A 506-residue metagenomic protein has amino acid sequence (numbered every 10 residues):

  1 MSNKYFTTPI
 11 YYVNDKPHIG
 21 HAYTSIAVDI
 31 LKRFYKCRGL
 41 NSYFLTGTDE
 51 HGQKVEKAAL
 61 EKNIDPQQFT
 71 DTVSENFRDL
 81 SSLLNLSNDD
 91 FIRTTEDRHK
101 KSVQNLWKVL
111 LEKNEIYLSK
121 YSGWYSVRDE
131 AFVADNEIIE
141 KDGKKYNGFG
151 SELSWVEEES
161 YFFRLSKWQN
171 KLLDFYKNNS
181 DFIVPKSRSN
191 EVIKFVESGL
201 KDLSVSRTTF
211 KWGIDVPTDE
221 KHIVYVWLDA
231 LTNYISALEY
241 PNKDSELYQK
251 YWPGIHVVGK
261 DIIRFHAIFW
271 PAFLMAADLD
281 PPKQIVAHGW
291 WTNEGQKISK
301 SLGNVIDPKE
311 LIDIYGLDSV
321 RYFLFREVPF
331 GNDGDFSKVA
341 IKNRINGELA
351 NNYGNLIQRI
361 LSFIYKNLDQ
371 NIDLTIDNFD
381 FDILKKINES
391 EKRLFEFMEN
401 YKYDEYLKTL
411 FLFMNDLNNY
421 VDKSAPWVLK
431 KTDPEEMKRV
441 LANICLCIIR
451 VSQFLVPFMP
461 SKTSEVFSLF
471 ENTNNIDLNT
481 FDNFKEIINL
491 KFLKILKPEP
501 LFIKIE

Functional and structural regions predicted by a protein language model:
M1-L118, F273: N-terminal Rossmann-like or analogous alpha/beta NTP/dinucleotide-binding catalytic cores that position adenine
M1-N3, Y43, G47, Q67 (+6 more regions): Basic, alpha-helical terminal appendages of large translation-related enzymes
S2-T46, R98-S102, G148-K366, K408-L410: Structured secondary-structure scaffolds
I30, Q68-D79, N352-R359, E389 (+2 more regions): A non-catalytic, amphipathic alpha-helix used as a structural packing/dimerization or gating element in enzyme scaffolds
L84-R93, L111-W124, N136-E140, W155-V156 (+3 more regions): Short secondary-structure capping/junction motifs at helix and strand boundaries
S102-V109, A230-N233, N352-F363, K386 (+3 more regions): Alpha-helical scaffold segments in carbohydrate-active enzymes
K113-Q169, L173: Cys/His-rich short segments
I263, L324, G331, A340 (+3 more regions): Active-site-proximal binding-pocket segments
